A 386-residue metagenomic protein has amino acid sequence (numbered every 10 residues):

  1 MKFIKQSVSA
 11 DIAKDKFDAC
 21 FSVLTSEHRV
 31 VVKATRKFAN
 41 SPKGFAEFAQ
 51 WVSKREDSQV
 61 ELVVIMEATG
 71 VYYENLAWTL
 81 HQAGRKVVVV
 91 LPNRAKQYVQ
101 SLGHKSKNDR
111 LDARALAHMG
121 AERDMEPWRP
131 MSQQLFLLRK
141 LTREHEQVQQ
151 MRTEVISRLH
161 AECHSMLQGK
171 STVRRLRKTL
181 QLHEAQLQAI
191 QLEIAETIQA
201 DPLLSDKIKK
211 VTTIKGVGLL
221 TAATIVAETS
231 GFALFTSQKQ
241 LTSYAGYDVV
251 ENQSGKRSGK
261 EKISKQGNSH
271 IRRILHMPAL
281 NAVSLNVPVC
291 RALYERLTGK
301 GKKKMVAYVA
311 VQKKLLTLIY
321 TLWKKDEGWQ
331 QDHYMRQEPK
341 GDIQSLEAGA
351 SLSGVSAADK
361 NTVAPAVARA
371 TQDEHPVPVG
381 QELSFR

Functional and structural regions predicted by a protein language model:
M1-R386: A detector of single, family-specific signature residues that are central to catalytic or substrate-handling motifs
